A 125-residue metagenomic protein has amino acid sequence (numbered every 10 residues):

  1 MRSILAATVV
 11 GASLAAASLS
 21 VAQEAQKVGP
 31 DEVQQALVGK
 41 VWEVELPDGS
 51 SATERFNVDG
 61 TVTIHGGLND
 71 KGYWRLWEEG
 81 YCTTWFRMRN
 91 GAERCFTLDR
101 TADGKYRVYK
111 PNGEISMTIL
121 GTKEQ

Functional and structural regions predicted by a protein language model:
R2-S3, A7-G11, A17-Q125: Lipid interaction determinants
